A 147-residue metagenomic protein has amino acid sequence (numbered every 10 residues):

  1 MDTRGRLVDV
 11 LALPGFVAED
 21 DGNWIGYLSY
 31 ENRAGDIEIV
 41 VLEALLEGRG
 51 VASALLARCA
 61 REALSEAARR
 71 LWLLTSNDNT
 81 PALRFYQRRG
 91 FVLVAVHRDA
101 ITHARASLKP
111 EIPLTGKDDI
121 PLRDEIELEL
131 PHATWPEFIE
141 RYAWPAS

Functional and structural regions predicted by a protein language model:
M1-R49, S53-A57, P131, W144-A146: Acetyl-CoA-dependent GNAT
R6-A12, N23, Y27-S29, E47 (+1 more regions): Conserved acyl-donor/pantetheine-binding loop and adjacent beta-alpha core of acyl/acetyltransferases and related
A44, L73-A82, V94, R98-R105: Conserved beta-strand-loop-alpha-helix junction that forms the acyl-donor binding cleft
R49-A63, T80, R84-R88: Conserved acetyl-CoA-binding loop-helix of GNAT-fold acetyltransferases
A63-N77: Conserved GNAT acetyl-CoA-binding A-motif
D119-S147: Glyoxalase I/VOC metalloenzyme domain signal
